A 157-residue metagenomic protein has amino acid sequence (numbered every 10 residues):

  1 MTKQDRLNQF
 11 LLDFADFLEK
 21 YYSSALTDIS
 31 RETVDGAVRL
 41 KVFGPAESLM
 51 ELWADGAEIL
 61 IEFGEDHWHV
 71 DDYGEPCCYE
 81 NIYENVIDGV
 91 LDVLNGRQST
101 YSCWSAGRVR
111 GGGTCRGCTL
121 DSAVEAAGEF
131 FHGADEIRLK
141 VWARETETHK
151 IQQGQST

Functional and structural regions predicted by a protein language model:
M1-P45: N-terminal "first-domain core" detector
T2-D5, Q9, C77-N81, N85: Alpha-helix boundary/N-cap detector
D5, L91-T157: Acidic, proline/glycine-rich low-complexity IDRs
F14, L18, L40, L52 (+2 more regions): Hydrophobic beta-strand residues in large extracellular and virion-surface proteins
F17, Y21, N85, G89-R97: Conserved short hydrophobic interaction patches
Y22-A25, I29, E75, L94-S105: Long, hydrophobic, amphipathic alpha-helical segments used as structural scaffolds
P45-E84, E125-T157: Intrinsically disordered, low-complexity regulatory segments enriched in Ser/Thr/Pro and charged residues
